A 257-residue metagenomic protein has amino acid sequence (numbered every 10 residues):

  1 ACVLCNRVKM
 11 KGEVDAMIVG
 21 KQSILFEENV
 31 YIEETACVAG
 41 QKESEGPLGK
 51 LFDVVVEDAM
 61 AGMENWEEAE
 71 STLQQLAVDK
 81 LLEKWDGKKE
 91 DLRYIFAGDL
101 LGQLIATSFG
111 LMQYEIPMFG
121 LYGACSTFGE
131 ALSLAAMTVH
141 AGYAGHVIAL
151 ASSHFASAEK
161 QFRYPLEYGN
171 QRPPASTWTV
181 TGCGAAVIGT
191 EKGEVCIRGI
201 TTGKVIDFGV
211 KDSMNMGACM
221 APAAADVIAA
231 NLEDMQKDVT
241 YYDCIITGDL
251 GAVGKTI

Functional and structural regions predicted by a protein language model:
N6-F119, G184-I257: Conserved "HGTGT" condensation-loop signature of ketosynthase/thiolase-family condensing enzymes that catalyze
K21, G129-E130, K160-C196: Glycine-/small-residue-rich "gating" segment that lines the acyl/pantetheine channel and substrate pocket
W66-E70, P117-G129, S176-W178: Active-site nucleophile and cofactor-binding loops and adjacent substrate-binding regions of central metabolic enzymes
G98-Q103, C125-S126, A151-S157, G203-K204: Acidic, glycine-rich active-site loops and adjacent beta-strand->loop/helix elements that engage anionic groups
L104-G110, E130-L132, A158-F162: Short, conserved acidic/polar surface loops in the N-terminal third of protein domains
Y122-A149, I188, P222: Active-site-proximal alpha-helical scaffold in enzymes
S126, A141-S157, Q161-Y168, P173: Glycine-rich anion/phosphate-binding loop at the beta-strand->alpha-helix junction
